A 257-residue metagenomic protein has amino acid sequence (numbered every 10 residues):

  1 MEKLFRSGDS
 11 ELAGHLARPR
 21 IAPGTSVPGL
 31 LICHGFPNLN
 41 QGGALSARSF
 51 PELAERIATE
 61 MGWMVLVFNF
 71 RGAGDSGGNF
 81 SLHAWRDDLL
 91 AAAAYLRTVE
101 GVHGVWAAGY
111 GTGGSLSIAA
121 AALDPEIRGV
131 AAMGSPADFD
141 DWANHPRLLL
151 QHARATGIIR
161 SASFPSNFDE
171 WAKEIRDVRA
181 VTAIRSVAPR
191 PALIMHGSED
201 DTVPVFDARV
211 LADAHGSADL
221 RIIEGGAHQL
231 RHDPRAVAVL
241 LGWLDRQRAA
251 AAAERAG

Functional and structural regions predicted by a protein language model:
M1-T25: N-terminal cap/lid segment of alpha/beta-hydrolase-fold proteins
L12, W106, D124-I222, G226-G257: The alpha/beta-hydrolase serine catalytic core
I21-E60: Short, surface-exposed "cap/lid" segments of acyl-processing enzymes
N38-P51, V67-A84: Cap/lid segment of the alpha/beta-hydrolase catalytic domain
S49, N79-E100: Alpha/beta-hydrolase active-site loop
E100-G111: Alpha/beta-hydrolase fold nucleophile elbow
G109-A119: Glycine-rich nucleophile elbow surrounding the catalytic serine of serine-hydrolase chemistry
